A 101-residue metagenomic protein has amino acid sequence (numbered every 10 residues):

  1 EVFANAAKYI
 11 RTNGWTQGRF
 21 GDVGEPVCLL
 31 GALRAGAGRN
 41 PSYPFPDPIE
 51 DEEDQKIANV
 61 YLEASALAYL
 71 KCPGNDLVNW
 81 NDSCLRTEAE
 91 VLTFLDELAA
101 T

Functional and structural regions predicted by a protein language model:
E1-T101: Domain-length accessory/inserted modules outside core catalytic folds
